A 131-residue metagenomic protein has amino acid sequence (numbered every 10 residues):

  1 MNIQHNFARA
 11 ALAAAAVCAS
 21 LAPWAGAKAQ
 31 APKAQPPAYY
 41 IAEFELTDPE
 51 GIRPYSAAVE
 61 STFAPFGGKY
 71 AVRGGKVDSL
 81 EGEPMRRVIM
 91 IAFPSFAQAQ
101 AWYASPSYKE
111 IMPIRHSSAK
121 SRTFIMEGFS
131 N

Functional and structural regions predicted by a protein language model:
M1-Q4, G26-K28: Exposed acidic/polar residues on beta-strands and adjacent loops within beta-sheet cores, strongest in beta-propeller
N2-A14: Bacterial N-terminal signal peptides that target proteins for export
A19-R87, A92-A104, E127-N131: Short S/T/G/P-rich N-terminal loop/turn motif that feeds into the first structured element of a domain
S61, Y108, S117-K120: Residue-level marker of structural boundaries
Q100, M112-R115: Short, exposed beta-strand-loop hairpins at the edges of beta-sheets in extracellular/periplasmic proteins
P106-M112: Low-complexity, intrinsically disordered Gly/Pro/Thr-rich segments
H116-N131: C-terminal end-helix/capping segment
